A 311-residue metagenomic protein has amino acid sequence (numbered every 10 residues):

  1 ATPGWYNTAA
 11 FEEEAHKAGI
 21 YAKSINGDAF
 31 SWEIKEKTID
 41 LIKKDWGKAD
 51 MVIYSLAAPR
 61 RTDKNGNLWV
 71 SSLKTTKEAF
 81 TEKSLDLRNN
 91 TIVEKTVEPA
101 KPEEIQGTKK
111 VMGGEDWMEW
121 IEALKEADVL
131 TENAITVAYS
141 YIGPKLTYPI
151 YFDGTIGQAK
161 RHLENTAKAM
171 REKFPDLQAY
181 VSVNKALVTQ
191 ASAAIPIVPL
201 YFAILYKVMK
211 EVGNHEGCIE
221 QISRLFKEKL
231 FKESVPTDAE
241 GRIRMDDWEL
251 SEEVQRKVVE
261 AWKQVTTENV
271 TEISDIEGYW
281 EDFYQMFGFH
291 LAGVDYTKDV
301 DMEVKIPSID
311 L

Functional and structural regions predicted by a protein language model:
A1-K23, D28: Glycine-rich phosphate-binding loop and adjoining beta1-alpha1-beta2 segment of Rossmann-like nucleotide-binding folds
A1-W5, K64-L68, Y148-G154: Short, flexible/disordered intra-domain loops and linkers
I20, K37-G66: A glycine-rich helix->loop->beta "capping" turn within Rossmann-like NAD(P)(H)-dependent oxidoreductase domains
F30-E33: Short loop/turn elements that flank and shape the SAM/SAH-binding pocket of Class I
A49-A57, W69-S71, S84, I135-S140: Rossmann-fold scaffold of SDR-type NAD(P)-dependent oxidoreductases
A58-F80: Short, solvent-exposed beta-strand-terminating loops
K74-L177, V183-Y206, K210: Catalytic loop of short-chain dehydrogenase/reductase
A169, L177-S182, P199-I309: C-terminal helical subdomain
